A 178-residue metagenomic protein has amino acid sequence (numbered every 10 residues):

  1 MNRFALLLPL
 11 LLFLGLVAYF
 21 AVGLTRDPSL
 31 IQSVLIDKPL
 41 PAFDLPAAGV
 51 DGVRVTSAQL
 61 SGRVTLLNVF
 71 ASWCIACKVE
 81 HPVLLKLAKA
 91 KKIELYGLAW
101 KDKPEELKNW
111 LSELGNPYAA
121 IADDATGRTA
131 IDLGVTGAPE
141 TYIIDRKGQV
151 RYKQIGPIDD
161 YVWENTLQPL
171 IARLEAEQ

Functional and structural regions predicted by a protein language model:
M1-P46, Q178: N-terminal targeting signals for export/organelle localization
T25-D27, P46-G52, I121-D124: Short gly/ser/thr-rich secondary-structure transition/capping motifs
Q32, D37, T56-Q59, L133-G134: Short secondary-structure boundary/capping segments
F43-L66: A short beta-strand-turn-helix
R63-T65, V69-W73, G137: Short pre-active-site segment immediately N-terminal to redox-active cysteine/selenocysteine motifs in thiol-based
L66-L67, L95, T141: Hydrophobic beta-strand anchors of alpha/beta hydrolase catalytic cores
K78-G115, A125-I131: Structural microenvironment flanking redox-active thiols in thiol-disulfide oxidoreductases
S112-P117, D124-Q178: Thiol/disulfide oxidoreductase modules built on the thioredoxin-like
